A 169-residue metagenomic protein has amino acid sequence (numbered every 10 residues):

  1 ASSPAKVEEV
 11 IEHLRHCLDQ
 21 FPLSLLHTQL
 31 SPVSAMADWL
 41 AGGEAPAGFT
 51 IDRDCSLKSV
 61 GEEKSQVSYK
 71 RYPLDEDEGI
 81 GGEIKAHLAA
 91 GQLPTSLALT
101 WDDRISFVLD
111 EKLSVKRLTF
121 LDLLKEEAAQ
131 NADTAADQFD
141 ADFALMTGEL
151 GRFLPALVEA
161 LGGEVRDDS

Functional and structural regions predicted by a protein language model:
A1-S169: Intrinsically disordered, low-complexity, charge-rich terminal extensions of nucleic-acid-associated complexes
